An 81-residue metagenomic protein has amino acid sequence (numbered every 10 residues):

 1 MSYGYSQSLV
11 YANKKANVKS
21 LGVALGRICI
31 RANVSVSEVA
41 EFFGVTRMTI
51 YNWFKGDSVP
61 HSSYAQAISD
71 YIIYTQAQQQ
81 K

Functional and structural regions predicted by a protein language model:
S6-R31: A short, Lys/Arg-rich alpha-helix, primarily the initiator
A12-K14, V36, Q79: Recognition helices and adjacent regulatory flanks at domain boundaries
L25, V36, A65: Helix-turn-helix DNA-binding elements, focusing on the entry/boundary residues of the two helices that contact DNA
I28, F42, W53: Residues in the recognition helix of alpha-helical DNA-binding motifs
E38-A40: Short alpha-helical "recognition helix" segments of helix-turn-helix
V45-V59: Recognition helix of helix-turn-helix/homeodomain-like DNA-binding domains that insert into the DNA major groove
S62-K81: DNA major-groove recognition helix of helix-turn-helix/homeodomain DNA-binding modules
